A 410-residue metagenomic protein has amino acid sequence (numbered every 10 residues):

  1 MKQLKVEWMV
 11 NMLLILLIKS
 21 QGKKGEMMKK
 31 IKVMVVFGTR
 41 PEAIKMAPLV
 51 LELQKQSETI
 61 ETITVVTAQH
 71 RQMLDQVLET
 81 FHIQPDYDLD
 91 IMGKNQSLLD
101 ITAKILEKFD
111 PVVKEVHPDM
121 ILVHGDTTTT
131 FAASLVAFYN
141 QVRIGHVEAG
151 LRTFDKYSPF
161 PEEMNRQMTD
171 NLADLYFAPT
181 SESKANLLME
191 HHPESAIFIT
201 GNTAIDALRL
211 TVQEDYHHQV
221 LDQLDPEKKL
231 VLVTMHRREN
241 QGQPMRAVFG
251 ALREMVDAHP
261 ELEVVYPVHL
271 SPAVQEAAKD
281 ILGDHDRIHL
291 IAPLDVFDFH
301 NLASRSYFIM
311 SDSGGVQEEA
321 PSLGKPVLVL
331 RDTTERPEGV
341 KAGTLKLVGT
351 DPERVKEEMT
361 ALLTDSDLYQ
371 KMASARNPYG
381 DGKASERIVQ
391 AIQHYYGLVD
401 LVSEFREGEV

Functional and structural regions predicted by a protein language model:
E58-K104, K108: Conserved nucleotide-sugar phosphate-binding/catalytic loop shared by glycosyltransferases and other
V65-T67, R71-Q72, L172-Q243, V348 (+1 more regions): A nucleotide-sugar donor-handling region in carbohydrate enzymes
D75-V77, E214-R305, R406: Donor-nucleotide binding loops and adjacent catalytic segments primarily of GT-B fold Leloir glycosyltransferases
V123-H124, H146, Y176, N301-V340: A donor-sugar binding/catalytic signature common to diverse glycosyltransferases and related nucleotide-sugar
H146-F160: A short, histidine- and acid-enriched strand-loop-helix "catalytic/donor-clamping" loop that lines the nucleotide-sugar
E163-L175: Membrane-proximal helix-turn-helix segments that form the acceptor-binding/catalytic region of lipid-linked
R336-A361, M372-K383: Change "using UDP/GDP/dTDP sugars" to "using nucleotide sugars
S366-V410: C-terminal amphipathic helix plus adjacent low-complexity, charged tail appended to glycosyltransferase catalytic
